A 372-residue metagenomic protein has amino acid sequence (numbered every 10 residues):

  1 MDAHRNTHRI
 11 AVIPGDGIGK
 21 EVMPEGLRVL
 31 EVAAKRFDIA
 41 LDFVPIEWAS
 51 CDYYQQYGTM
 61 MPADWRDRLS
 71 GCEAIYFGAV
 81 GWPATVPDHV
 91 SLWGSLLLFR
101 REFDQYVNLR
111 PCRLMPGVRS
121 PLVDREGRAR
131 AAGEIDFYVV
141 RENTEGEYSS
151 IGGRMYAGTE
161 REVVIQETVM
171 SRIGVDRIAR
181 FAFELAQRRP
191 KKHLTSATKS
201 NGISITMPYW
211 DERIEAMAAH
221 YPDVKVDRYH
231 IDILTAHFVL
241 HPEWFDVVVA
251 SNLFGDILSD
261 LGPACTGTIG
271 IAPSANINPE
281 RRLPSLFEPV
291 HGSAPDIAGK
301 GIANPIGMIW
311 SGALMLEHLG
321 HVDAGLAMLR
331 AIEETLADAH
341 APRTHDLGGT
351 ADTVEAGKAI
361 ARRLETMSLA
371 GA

Functional and structural regions predicted by a protein language model:
R9-I18, Y76-G81, L194-S200, W310-E317: Short glycine-rich or small-residue beta-strand-to-loop segments that form or flank ligand, phosphate, metal/Fe-S
A11-R28, V32-A34, T159-I231: Glycine-rich phosphate/diphosphate-binding loop of Rossmann-like nucleotide-binding domains
D16-G19, E73, V140, A182 (+5 more regions): Buried hydrophobic positions in well-ordered alpha/beta secondary-structure cores of metabolic enzymes
G26, L30, I214, M308-L316 (+1 more regions): Buried hydrophobic packing segments
D38-P62, F238: N-terminal beta-loop-helix "entrance" segment that forms/cooperates in small-molecule cofactor or anionic ligand
Y53-I165, L253: N-terminal glycine-rich phosphate/adenylate-binding segment common to multiple enzyme folds
Y54, H237-H340: Glycine-rich phosphate/nucleotide-binding loop
T144-E145, S150-S196, S200-I203, V322 (+1 more regions): Glycine-rich phosphate/pyrophosphate-binding loop and the adjoining helix
